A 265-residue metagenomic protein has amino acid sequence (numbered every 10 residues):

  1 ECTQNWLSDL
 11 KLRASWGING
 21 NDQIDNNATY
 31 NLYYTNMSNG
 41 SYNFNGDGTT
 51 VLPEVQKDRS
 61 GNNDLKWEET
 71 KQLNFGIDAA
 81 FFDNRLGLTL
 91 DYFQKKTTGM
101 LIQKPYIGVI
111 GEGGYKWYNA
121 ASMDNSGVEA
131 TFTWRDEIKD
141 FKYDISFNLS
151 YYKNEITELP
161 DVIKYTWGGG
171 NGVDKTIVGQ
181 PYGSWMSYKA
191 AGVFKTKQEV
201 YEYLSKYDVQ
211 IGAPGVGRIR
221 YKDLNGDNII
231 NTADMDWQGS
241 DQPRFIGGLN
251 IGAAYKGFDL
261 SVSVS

Functional and structural regions predicted by a protein language model:
E1-C2, A14, F75-A79, L90 (+2 more regions): Residues on the lipid-exposed face of transmembrane beta-strands in outer-membrane beta-barrel proteins
C2-E68, G87, D91-M123, T176-V178: Solvent-exposed loop/turn elements at secondary-structure boundaries
S8, E69-L73, D124-V128, F141 (+1 more regions): Residues that define the transmembrane beta-barrel architecture of outer-membrane proteins
W16-G20, Y92-T98, W134-D136, L149-E155 (+1 more regions): Transmembrane beta-strands of outer-membrane beta-barrel pores
N26-T29, Y33-T35, E137-G239: Conserved small-residue
V55-G61, I110-K116, T131, G172 (+2 more regions): Extracytoplasmic loops and strand-loop junctions of Gram-negative outer membrane beta-barrel proteins
N84-L88, V128, D140-F141, G257-V262: Repeated loop/turn-to-beta-strand initiation elements of outer-membrane beta-barrel proteins
D144, S240-S265: Conserved C-terminal beta-signal and adjacent last beta-strands/turns of outer-membrane beta-barrel proteins
